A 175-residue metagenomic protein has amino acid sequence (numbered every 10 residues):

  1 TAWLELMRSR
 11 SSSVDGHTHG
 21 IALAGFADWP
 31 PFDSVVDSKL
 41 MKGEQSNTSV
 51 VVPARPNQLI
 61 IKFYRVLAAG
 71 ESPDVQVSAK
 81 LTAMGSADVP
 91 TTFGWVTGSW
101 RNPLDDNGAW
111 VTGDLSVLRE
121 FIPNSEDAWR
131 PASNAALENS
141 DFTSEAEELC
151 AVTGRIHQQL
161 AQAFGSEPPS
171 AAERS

Functional and structural regions predicted by a protein language model:
T1-S175: Conserved ATP-binding subdomain of kinase catalytic cores across diverse folds
